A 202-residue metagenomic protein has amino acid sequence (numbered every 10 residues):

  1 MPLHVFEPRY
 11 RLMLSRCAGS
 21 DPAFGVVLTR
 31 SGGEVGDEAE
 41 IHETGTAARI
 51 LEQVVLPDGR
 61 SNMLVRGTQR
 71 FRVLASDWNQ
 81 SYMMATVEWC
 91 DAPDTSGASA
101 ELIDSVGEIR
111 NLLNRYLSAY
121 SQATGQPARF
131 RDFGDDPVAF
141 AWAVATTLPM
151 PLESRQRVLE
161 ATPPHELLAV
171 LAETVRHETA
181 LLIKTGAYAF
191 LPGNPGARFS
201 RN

Functional and structural regions predicted by a protein language model:
M1-N202: N-terminal low-complexity, acidic/polar interaction/targeting segments
